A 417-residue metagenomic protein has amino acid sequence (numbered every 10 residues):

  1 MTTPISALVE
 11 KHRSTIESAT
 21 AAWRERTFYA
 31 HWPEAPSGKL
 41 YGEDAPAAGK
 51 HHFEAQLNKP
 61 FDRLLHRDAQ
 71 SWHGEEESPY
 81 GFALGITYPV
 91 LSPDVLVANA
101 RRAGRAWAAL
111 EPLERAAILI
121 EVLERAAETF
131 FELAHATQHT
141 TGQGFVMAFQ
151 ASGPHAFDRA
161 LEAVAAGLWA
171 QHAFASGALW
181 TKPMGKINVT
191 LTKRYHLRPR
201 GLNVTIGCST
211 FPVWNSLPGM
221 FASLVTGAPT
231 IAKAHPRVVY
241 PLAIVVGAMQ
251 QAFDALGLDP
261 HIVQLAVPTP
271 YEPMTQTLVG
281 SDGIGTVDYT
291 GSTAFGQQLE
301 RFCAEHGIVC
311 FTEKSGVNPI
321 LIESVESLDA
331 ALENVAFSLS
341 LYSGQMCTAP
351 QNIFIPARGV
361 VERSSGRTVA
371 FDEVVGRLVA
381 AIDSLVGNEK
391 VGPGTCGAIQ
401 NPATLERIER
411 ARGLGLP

Functional and structural regions predicted by a protein language model:
M1-I187, A222: N-terminal Rossmann-like NAD(P)+-binding subdomain of aldehyde/semialdehyde dehydrogenases
P4-L8, H12, Q250-G257, F295-P417: ALDH superfamily catalytic-core signature
S92, L96, E114, I118 (+16 more regions): General structural feature for long, well-ordered alpha-helical segments within catalytic domains of soluble enzymes
N99, A103-A106, R125, A163-A166 (+9 more regions): Generic, well-ordered alpha-helical scaffold segments in large soluble proteins
L110, T140, G144, A228 (+2 more regions): Inter-helical turn/loop segments and adjacent helix faces that build the functional surface of alpha-helical bundle
L119-L123, T141-F149, R237-V238, A266-T269 (+2 more regions): Conserved short loop/turn motifs at secondary-structure junctions
Q171-L332: Rossmann-like NAD(P) dinucleotide-binding subdomain of oxidoreductase/dehydrogenase enzymes
